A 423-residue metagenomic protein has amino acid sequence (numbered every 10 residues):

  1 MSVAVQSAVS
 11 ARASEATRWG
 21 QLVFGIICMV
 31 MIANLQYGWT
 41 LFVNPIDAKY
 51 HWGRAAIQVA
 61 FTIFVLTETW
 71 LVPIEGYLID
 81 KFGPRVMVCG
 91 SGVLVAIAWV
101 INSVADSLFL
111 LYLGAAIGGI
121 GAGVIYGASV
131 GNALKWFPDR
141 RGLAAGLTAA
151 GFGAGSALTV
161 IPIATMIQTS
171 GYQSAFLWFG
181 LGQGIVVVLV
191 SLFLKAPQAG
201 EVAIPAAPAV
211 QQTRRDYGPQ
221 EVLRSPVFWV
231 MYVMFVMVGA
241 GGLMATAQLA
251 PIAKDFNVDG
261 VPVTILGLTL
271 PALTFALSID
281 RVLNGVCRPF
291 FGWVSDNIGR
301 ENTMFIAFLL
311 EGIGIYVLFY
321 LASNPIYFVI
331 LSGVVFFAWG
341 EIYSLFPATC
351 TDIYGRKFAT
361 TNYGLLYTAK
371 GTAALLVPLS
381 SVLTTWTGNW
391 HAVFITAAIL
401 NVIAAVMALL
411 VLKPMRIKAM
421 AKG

Functional and structural regions predicted by a protein language model:
W39-V43, L223-F291, V377: Extracytoplasmic gate region of multi-pass secondary transporters
I46, V124-F137, A145, E341-Y354: Intracellular juxtamembrane helix-capping segments at the cytosolic ends of symmetry-related transmembrane helices
I46-D47, L78-I79, L158, P162-S170 (+3 more regions): Interfacial helix-cap and linker-helix signal at transmembrane-aqueous boundaries of multi-pass secondary transporters
H51, G83, V104-D106, P138 (+2 more regions): Helix-breaking motifs and short loop linkers at transmembrane-helix boundaries and internal kinks in secondary membrane
K81-S91, N297-F308: Cytoplasmic membrane-interface "Motif A"-like loop-to-helix N-cap segments of 12-TM Major Facilitator Superfamily
V93-D106, L310-S323: C-terminal ends and interior cores of transmembrane alpha-helices in multi-pass membrane transporters/permeases
A98, F109-I117, I326-V334: Paired small-residue
F152-A199: Helix-loop-helix hairpin linking two adjacent transmembrane segments in secondary transporters
